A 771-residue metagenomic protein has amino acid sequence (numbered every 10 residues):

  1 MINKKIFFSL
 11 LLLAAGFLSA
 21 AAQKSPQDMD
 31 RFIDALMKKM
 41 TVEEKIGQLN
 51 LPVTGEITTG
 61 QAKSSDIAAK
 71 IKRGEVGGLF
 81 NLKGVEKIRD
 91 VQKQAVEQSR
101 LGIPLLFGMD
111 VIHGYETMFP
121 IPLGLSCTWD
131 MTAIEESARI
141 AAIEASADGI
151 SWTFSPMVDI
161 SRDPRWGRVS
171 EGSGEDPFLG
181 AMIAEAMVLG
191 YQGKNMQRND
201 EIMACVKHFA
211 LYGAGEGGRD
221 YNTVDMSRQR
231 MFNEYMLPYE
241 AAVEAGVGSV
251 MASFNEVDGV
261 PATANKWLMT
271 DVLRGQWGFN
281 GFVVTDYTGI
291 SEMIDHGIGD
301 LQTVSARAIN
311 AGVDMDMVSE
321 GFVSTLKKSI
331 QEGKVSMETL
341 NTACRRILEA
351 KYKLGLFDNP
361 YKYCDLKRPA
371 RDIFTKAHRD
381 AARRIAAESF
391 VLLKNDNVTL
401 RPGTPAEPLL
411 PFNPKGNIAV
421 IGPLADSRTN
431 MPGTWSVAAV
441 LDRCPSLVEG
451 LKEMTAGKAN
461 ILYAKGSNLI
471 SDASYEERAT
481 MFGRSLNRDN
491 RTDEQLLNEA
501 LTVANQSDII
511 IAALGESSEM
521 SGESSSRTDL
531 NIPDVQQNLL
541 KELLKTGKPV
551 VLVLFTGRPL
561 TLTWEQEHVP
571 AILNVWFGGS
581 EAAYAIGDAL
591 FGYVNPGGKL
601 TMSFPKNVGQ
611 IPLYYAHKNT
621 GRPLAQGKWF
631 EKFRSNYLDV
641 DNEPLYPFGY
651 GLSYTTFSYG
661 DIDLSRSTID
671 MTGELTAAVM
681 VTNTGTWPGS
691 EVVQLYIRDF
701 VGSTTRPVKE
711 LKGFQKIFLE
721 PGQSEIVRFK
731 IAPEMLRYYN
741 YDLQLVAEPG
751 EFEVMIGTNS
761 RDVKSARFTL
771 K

Functional and structural regions predicted by a protein language model:
M1-S25: Bacterial Sec-dependent N-terminal signal peptides
A20-R737, P749-S760, T769-K771: Glycoside hydrolase catalytic-domain context in secreted enzymes
Y741-D742: Flexible, membrane-facing loop/turn or short amphipathic-helix motifs that contact lipid bilayers or gate lipid-binding
L745-A747: Surface-exposed, short loops/turns at beta-strand junctions within beta-sandwich domains
S765-A766: C-terminal effector modules
